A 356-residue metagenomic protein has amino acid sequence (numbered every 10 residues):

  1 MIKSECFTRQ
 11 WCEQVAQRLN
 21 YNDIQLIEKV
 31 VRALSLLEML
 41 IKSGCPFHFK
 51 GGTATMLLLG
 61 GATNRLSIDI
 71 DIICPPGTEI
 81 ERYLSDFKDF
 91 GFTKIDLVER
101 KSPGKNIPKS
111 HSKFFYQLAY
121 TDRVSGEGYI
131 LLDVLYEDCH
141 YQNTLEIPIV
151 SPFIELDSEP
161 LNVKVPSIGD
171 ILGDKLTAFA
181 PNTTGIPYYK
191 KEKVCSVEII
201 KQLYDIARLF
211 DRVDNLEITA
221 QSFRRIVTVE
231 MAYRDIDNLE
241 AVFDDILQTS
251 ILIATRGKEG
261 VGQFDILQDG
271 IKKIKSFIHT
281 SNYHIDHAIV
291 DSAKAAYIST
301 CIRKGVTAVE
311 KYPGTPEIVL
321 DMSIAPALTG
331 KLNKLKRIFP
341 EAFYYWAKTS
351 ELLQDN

Functional and structural regions predicted by a protein language model:
M1-T53: A generic N-terminal leader/anchor concept
S4-E5, V15-L19, V30-L34, S102-Y283 (+2 more regions): Catalytic cores of NTP-dependent nucleotidyl/adenyl transfer enzymes across multiple folds
L19-N22, D71-G77, E192-K193: Short histidine-centered catalytic/ligand-binding loop motif
E38-I70, C74-P76: Active-site nucleotide-donor binding segment shared across nucleotidyl transfer reactions
L59-A62, R82-D86, N143-E146: Short, conserved acidic/polar surface loops in the N-terminal third of protein domains
I73-P108: Metal-dependent nucleotidyltransferase catalytic core
